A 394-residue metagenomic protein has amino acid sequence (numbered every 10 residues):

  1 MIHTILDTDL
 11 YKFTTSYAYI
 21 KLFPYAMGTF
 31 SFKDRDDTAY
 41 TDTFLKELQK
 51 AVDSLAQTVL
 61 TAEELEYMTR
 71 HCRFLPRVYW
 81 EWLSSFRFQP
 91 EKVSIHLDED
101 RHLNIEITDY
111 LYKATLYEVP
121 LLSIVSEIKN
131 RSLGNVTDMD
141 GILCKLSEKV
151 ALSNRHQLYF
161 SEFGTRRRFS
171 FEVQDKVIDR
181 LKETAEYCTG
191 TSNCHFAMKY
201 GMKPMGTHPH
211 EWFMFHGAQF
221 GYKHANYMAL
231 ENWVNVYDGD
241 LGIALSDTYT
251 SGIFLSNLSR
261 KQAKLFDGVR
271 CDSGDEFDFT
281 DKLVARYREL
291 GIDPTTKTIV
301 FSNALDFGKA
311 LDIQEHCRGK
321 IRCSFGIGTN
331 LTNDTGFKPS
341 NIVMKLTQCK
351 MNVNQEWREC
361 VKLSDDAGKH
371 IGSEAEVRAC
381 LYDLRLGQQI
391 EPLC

Functional and structural regions predicted by a protein language model:
M1-A225, A229, V234-N235, K345-C394: Ordered alpha/beta subdomains of enzyme catalytic regions
M205-C394: Glycine-rich phosphate/ribose-binding loops and adjacent secondary-structure elements that form binding surfaces
